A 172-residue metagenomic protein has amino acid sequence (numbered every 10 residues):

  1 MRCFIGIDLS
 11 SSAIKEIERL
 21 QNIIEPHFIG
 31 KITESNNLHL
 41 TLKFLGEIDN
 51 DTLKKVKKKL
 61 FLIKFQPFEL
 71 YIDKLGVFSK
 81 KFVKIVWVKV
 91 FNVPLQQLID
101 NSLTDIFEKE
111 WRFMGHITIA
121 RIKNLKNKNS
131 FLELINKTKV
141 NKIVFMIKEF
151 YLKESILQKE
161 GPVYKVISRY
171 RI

Functional and structural regions predicted by a protein language model:
M1-I172: Histidine-dependent nucleotide/RNA phosphoesterase domain, centered on the 2H-phosphoesterase fold with its duplicated
